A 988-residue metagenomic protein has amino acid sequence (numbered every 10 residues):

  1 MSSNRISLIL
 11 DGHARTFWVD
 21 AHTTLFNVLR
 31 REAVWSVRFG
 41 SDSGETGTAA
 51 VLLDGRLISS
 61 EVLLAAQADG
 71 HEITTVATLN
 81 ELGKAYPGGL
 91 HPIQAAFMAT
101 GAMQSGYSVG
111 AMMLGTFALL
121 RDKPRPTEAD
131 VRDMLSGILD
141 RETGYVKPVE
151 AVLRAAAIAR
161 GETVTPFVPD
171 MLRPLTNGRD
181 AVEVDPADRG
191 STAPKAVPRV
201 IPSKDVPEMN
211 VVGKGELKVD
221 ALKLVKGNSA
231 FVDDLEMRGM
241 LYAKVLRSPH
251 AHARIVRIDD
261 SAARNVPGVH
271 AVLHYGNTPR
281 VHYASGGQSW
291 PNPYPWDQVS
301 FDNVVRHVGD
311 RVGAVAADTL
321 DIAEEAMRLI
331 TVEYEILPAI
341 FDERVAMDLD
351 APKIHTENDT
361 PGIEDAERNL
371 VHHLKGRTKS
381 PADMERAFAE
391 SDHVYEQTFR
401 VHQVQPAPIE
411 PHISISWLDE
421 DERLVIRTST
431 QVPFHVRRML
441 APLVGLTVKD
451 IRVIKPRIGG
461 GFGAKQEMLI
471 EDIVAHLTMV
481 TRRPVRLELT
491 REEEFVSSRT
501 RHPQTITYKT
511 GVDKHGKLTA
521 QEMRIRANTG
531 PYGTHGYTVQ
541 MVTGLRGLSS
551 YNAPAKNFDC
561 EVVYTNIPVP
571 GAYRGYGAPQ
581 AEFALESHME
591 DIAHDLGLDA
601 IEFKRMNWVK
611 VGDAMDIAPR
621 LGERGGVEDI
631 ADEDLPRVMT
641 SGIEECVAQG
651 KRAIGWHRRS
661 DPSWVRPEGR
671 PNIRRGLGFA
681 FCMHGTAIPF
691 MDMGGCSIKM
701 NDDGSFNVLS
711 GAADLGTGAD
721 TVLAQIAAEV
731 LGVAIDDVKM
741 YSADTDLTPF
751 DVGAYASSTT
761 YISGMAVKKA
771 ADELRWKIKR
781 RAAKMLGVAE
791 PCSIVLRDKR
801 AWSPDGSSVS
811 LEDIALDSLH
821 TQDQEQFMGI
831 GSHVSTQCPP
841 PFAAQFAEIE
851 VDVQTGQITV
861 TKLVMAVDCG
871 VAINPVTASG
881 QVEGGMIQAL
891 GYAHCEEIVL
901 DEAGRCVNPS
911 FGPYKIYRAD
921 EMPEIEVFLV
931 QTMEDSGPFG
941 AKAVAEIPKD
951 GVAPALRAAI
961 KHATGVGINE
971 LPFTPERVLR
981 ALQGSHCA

Functional and structural regions predicted by a protein language model:
M1-T192: Signature of N-terminal electron-transfer/Fe-S-associated modules in redox systems
S2-N4, H13, L135-F231, V647-G650 (+7 more regions): Intrinsic disorder at enzyme termini
L29-V34, G286-G287, A389-V404, L487-E494 (+3 more regions): Short Pro/Gly-enriched beta-strand edge/turn motifs at strand-loop
Q67, L79, L139, T278-P279 (+13 more regions): Acidic, glycine-rich active-site loops and adjacent beta-strand->loop/helix elements that engage anionic groups
G101, K214, D220-K223, W290-P291 (+6 more regions): Glycine-rich loop/linker segments at domain edges
A159-A366: Flexible, low-hydrophobicity surface segments
V266, Y275-G276, G445-D450, V480-V485 (+4 more regions): C-terminal catalytic domains of large/alpha subunits in multi-subunit enzymes
R438, R457, G461-R482, R486-E488 (+1 more regions): Thiamine diphosphate
